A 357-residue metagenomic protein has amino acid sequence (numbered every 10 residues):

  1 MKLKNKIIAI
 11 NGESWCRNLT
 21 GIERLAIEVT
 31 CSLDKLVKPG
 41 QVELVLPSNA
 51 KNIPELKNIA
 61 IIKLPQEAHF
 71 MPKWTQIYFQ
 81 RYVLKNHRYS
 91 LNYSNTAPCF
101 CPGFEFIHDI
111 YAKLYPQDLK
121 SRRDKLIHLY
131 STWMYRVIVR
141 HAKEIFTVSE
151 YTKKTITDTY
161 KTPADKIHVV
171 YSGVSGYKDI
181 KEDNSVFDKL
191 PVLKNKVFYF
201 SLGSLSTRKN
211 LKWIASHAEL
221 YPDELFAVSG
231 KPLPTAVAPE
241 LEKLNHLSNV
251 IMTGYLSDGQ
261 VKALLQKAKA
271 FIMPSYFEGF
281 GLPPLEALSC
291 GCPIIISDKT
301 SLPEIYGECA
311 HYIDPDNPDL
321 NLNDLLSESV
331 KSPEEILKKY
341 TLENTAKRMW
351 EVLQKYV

Functional and structural regions predicted by a protein language model:
M1-V357: Carbohydrate transferase catalytic cores enriched for Leloir-type hexosyltransferases
